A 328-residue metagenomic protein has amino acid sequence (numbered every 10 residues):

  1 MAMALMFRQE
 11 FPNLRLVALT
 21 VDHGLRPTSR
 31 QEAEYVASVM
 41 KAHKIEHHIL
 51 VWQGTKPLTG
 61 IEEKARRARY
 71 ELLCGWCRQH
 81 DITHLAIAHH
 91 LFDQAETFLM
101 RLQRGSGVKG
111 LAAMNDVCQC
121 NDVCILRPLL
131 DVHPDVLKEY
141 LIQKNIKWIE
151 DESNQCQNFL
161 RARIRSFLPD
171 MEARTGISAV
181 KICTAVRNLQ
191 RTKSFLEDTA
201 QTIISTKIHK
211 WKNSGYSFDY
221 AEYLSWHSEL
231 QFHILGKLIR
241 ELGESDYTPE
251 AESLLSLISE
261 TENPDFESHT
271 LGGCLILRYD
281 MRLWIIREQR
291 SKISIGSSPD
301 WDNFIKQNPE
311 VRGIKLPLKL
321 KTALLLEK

Functional and structural regions predicted by a protein language model:
M1-P169: Core alpha/beta nucleotide-donor-binding catalytic domains of modification enzymes
L14, H80-T83, S178, L242-D246: Secondary-structure boundary/capping positions in well-ordered alpha/beta enzyme cores
V17, V21-H23, W52-G54, A68 (+2 more regions): AMP-forming adenylation/ATP pyrophosphatase catalytic core
R30-E34, T59, D135, A162 (+5 more regions): Generic alpha-helical secondary structure signal
A68, Q94, S106, V132 (+3 more regions): Residue-level signal for short amphipathic helical patches enriched in basic/charged and nearby hydrophobic residues
I87, E152, C156, S178-K181 (+2 more regions): Short, surface-exposed helix-loop/turn micro-motifs enriched in polar/charged residues
N121, L126-E222, G236: Contiguous mid-protein beta-loop-alpha structural module that forms a pocket-lining wall or clamp of enzyme active
